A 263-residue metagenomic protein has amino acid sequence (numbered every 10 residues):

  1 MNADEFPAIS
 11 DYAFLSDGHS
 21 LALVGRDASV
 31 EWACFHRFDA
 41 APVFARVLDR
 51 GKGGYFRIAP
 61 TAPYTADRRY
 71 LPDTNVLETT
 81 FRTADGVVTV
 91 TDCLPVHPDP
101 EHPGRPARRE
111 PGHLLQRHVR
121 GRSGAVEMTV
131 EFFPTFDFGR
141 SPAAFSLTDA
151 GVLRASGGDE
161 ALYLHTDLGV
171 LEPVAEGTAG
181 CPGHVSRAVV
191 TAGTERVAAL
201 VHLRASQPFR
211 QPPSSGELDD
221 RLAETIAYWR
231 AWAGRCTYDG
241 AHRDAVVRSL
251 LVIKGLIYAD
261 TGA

Functional and structural regions predicted by a protein language model:
M1-A263: Acidic, mature catalytic/reactive cores of soluble proteins
